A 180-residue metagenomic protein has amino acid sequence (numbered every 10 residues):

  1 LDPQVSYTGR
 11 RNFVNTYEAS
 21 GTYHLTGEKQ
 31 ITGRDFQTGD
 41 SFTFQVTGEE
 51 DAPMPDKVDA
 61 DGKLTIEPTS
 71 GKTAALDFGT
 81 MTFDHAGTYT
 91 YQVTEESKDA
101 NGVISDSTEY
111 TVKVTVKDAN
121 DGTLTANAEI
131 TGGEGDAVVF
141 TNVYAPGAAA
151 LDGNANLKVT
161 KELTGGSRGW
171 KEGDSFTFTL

Functional and structural regions predicted by a protein language model:
L1-L180: Solvent-exposed loop/turn and edge beta-strand elements of beta-rich ligand-binding domains
